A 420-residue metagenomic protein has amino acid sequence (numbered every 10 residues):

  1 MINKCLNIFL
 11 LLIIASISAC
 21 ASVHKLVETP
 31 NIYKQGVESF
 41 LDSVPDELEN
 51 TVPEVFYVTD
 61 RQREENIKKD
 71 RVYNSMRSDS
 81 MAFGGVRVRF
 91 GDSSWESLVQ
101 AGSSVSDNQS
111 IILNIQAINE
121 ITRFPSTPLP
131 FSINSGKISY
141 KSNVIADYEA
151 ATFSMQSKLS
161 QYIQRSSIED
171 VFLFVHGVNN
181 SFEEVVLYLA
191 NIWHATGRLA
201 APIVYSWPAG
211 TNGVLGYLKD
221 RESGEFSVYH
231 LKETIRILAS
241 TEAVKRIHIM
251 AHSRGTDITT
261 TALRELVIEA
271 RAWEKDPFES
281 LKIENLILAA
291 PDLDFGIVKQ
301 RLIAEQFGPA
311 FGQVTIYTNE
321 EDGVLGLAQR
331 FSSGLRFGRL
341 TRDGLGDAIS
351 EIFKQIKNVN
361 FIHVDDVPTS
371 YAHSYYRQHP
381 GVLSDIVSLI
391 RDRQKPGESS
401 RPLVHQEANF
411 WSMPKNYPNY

Functional and structural regions predicted by a protein language model:
M1-F9: Bacterial N-terminal signal peptides that target proteins for export
I8-I17: Bacterial N-terminal signal peptides
K25-A146, Q164-S166, V186-P202, S206-R246 (+1 more regions): Lipolytic serine-hydrolase domain surface
D170: Alpha/beta-hydrolase fold active-site loops
L173-G177, H252: The conserved beta1-alpha1 loop
N180-V185: Short substrate-entry loop that stabilizes the transition state in hydrolases
L231, A251, G255, T259: Gly/Ala-rich beta-loop-alpha elbow adjacent to hydrolase catalytic centers
